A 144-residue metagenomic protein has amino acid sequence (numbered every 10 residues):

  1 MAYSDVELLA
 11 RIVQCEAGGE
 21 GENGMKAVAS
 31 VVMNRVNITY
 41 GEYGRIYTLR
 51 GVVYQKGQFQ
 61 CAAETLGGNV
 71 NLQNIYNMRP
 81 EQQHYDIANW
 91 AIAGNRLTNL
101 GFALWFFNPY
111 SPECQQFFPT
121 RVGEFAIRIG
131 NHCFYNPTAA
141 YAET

Functional and structural regions predicted by a protein language model:
A2-T144: Bacterial extracytoplasmic/cell-wall-associated proteins, especially those involved in peptidoglycan
